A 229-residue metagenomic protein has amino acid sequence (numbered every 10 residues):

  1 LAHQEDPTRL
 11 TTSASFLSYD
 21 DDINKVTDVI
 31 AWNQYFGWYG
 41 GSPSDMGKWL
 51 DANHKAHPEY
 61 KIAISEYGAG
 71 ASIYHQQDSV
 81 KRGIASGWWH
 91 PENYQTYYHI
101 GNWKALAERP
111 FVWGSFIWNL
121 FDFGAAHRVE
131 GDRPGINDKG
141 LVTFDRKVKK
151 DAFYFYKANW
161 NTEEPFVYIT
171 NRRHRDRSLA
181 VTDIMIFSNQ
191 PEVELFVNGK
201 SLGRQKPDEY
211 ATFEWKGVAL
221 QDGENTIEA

Functional and structural regions predicted by a protein language model:
L1-D208, K216-E224: Extended substrate-binding grooves/exosites of carbohydrate-active enzymes
